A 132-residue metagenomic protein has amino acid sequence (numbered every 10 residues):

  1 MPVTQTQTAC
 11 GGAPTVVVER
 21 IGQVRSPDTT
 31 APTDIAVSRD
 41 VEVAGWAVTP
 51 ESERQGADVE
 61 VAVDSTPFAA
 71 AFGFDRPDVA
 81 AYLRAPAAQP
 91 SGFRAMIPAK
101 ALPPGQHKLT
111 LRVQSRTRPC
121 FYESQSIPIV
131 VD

Functional and structural regions predicted by a protein language model:
M1-D132: Basic, ligand-binding patches in group-transfer machinery, especially extracytoplasmic/periplasmic segments
